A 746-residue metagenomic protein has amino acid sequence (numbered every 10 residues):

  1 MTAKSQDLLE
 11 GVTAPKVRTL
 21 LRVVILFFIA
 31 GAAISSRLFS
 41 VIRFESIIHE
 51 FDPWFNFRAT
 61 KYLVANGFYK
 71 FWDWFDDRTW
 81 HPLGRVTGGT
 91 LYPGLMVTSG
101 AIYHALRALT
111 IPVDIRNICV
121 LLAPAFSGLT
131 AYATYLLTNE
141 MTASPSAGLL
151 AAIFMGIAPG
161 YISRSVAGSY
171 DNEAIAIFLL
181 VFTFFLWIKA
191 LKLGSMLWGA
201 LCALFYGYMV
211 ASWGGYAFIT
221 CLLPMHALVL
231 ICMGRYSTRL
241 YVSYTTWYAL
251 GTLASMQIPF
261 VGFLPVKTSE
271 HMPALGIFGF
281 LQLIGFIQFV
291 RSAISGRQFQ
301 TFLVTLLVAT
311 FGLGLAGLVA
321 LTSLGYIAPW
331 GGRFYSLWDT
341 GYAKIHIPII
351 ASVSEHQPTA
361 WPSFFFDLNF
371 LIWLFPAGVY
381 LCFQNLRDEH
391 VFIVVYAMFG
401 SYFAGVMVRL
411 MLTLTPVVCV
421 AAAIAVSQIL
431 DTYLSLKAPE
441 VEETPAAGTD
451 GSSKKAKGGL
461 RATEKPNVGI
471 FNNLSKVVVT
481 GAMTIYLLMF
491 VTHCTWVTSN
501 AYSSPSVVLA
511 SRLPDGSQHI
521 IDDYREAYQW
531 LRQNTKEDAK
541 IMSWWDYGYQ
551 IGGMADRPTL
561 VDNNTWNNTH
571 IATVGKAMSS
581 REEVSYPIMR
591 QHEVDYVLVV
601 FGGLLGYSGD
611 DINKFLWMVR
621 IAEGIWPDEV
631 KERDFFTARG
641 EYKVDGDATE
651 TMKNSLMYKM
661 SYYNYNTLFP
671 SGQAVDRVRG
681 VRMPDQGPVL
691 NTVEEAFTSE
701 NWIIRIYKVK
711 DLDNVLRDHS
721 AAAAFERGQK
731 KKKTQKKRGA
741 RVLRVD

Functional and structural regions predicted by a protein language model:
M1-S40, F51, L149, F289 (+2 more regions): Start-transfer (signal-anchor) and selected internal transmembrane alpha helices of multi-pass inner/ER membrane
T2-R18, A438-D746: Extracytoplasmic
L26-S36, D77-R78, L121-R235, Y244-V261 (+2 more regions): Membrane-embedded helix bundles of polyisoprenyl
F28-L129, D171-A174: Membrane-interface coil-to-helix junctions
T130-T138, L179-L191, L204, C221-V229 (+5 more regions): Transmembrane alpha-helical segments
L186, Y206, I219-T305, Q428-S435 (+1 more regions): Perimembrane helix-loop-helix junctions
S269-S292, L303-F392, G451-G458, G481: Alpha-helical transmembrane segments at the extracellular/periplasmic loop-to-helix junctions of multi-pass membrane
I372, V391, A397-D450, K457-F471 (+1 more regions): Hydrophobic/aromatic-rich transmembrane helices and adjacent perimembrane loops
